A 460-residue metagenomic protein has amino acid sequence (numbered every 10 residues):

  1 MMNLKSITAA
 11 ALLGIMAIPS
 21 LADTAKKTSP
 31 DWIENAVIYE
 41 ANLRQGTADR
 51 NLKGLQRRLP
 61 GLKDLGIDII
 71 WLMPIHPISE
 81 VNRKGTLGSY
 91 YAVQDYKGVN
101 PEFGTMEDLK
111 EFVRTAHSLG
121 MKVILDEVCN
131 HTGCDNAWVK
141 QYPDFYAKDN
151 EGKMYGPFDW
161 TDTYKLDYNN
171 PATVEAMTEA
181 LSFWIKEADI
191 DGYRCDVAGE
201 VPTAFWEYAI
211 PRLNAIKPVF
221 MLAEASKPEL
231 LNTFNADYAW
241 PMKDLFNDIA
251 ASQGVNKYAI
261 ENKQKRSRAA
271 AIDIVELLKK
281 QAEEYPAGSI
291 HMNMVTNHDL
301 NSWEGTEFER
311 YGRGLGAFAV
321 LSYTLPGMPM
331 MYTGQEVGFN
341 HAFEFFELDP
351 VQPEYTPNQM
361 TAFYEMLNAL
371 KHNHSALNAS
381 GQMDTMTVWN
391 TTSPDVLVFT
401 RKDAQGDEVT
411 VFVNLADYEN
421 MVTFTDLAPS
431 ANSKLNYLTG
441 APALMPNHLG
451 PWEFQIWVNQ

Functional and structural regions predicted by a protein language model:
M1-N3: N-terminal secretory signal peptides that target proteins for export/translocation
K5-A11, P19-W71, P77, K110 (+5 more regions): Carbohydrate-interacting/catalytic domains
A25-D68, P74-A188, W206-A215, F220 (+1 more regions): Substrate-binding/active-site clefts of carbohydrate-active enzymes
K26, K186, D196-A287, H291 (+8 more regions): Active-site-proximal helices and loops of the catalytic beta/alpha 8
R44-T47, H76-I78, C129-T132, G199-E200 (+4 more regions): Solvent-exposed loop/turn segments at secondary-structure junctions within structured extracellular/periplasmic domains
I124-L125, R194, L222, G334 (+1 more regions): Generic enzyme active-site microenvironment
Y285-E309: Active-site clefts of carbohydrate-active enzymes
